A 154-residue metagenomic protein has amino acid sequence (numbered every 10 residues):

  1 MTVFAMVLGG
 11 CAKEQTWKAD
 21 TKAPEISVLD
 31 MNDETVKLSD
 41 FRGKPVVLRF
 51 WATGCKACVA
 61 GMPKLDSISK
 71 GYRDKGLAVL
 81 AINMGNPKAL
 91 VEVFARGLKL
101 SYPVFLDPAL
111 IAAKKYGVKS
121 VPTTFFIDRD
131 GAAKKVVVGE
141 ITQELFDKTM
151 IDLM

Functional and structural regions predicted by a protein language model:
M1-G9: Sec-dependent bacterial lipoprotein signal peptides
C11-L38: N-terminal "domain-start" segment that seeds a small globular fold
K44-V46, W51-G54, S120: Short pre-active-site segment immediately N-terminal to redox-active cysteine/selenocysteine motifs in thiol-based
V47-L48, V79, T124: Hydrophobic beta-strand anchors of alpha/beta hydrolase catalytic cores
F50-S67: Conserved redox-active cysteine motifs that mediate thiol-disulfide chemistry, especially di-cysteine Cys-X(1-2)-Cys
A60, K70-A109, V121: Conserved segment of the thioredoxin-like fold in thiol-based oxidoreductases
V93-L100, D107-I151: Thiol/disulfide oxidoreductase modules built on the thioredoxin-like
